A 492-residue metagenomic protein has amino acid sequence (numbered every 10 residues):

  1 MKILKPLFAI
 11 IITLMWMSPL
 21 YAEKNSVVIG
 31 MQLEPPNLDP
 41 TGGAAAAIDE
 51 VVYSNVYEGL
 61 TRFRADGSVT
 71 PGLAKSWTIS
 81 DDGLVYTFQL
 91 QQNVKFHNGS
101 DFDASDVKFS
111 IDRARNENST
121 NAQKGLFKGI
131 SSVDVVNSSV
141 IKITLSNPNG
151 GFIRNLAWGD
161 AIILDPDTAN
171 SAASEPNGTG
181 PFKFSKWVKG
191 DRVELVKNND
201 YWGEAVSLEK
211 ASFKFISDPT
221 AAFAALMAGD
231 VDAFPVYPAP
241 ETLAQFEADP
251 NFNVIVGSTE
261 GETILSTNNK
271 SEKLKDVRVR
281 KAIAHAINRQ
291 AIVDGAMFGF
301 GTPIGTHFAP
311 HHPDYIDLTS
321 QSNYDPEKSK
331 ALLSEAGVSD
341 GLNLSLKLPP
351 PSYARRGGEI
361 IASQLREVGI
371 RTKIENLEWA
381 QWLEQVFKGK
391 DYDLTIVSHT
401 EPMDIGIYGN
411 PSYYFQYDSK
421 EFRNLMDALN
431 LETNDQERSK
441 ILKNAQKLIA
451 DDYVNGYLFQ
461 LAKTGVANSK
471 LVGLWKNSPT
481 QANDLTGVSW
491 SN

Functional and structural regions predicted by a protein language model:
G30-D81, D112, N177-T179: N-terminal lobe/hinge region of extracytoplasmic solute-binding protein
S68, N149, R154-V206, K210 (+4 more regions): Gly/Pro-rich hinge or "lid" segments in bacterial periplasmic/extracellular proteins
Q89, Q123-P166: Surface-exposed binding/hinge segments that line and control ligand-binding clefts or catalytic entry sites
D103-S110, S138-T144, G180-P181, L208-K210 (+6 more regions): Alpha-helical secondary-structure segments
N170, N199-A244, R371-K373: Ligand-site clamp/hinge motif
F298, T302-E335, Y353-R356: Structural transition elements
R371-L383, G406-K470, N492: Extracytoplasmic/peripheral linker and loop segments enriched in polar/acidic and small residues with frequent Thr/Pro
G465-N492: Long beta-strand-rich cores associated with HINT superfamily self-processing modules
